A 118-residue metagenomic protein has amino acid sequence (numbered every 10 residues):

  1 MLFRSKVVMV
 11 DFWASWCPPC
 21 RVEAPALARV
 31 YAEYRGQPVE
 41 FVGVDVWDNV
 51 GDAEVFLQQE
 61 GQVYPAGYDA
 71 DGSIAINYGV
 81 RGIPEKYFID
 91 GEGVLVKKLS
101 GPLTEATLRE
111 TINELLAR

Functional and structural regions predicted by a protein language model:
M1-L2: Short, small-residue-biased leader/transition segments that mark boundaries at the very start of proteins
K6-V8, F12-W16, G82, E92: Short pre-active-site segment immediately N-terminal to redox-active cysteine/selenocysteine motifs in thiol-based
V7, A24-L27, V50: Short amphipathic alpha-helical/adjacent loop interface patches that line ligand and macromolecule-binding sites
M9-D11, F41-G43, F88: Hydrophobic beta-strand core positions in alpha/beta domains
F12-R29: Conserved redox-active cysteine motifs that mediate thiol-disulfide chemistry, especially di-cysteine Cys-X(1-2)-Cys
A14-P18, V46-G51, G72-I74, E105: Solvent-exposed loop/turn segments at secondary-structure junctions within structured extracellular/periplasmic domains
V22, A32-D71, I83: Conserved segment of the thioredoxin-like fold in thiol-based oxidoreductases
V55-V63, Y68-A117: Thiol/disulfide oxidoreductase modules built on the thioredoxin-like
